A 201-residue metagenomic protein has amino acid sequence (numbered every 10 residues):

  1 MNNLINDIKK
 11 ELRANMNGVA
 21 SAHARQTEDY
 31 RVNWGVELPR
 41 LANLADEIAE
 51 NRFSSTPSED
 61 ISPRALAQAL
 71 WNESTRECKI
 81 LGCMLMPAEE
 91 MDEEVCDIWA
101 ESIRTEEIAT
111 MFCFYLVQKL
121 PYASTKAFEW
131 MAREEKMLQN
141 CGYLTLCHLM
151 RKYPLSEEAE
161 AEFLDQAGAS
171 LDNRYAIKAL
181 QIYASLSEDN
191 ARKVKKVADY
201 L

Functional and structural regions predicted by a protein language model:
M1-L201: Alpha-helical scaffold domains
